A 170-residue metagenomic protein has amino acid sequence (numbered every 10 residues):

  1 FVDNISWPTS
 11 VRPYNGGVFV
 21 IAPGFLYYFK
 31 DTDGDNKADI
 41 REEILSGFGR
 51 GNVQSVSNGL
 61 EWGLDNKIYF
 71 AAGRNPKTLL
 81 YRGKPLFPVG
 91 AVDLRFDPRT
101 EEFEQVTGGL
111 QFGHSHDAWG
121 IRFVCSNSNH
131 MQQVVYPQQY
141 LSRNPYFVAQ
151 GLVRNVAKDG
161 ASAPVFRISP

Functional and structural regions predicted by a protein language model:
F1-P170: Beta-propeller domains with acidic blade repeats across secreted/periplasmic ectodomains and cytosolic WD/CNH propellers
